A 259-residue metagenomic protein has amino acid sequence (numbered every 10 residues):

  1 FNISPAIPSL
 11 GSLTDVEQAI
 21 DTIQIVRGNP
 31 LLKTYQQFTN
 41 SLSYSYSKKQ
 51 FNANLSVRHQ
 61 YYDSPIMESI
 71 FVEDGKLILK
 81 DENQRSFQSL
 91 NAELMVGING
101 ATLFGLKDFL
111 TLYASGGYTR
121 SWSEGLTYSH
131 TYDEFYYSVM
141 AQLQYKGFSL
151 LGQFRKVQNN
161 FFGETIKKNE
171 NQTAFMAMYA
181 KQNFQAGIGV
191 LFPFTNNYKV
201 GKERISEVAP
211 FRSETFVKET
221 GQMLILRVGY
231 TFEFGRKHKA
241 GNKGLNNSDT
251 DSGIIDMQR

Functional and structural regions predicted by a protein language model:
F1-R259: Exposed, low-structure sequence patches enriched in small/polar residues
